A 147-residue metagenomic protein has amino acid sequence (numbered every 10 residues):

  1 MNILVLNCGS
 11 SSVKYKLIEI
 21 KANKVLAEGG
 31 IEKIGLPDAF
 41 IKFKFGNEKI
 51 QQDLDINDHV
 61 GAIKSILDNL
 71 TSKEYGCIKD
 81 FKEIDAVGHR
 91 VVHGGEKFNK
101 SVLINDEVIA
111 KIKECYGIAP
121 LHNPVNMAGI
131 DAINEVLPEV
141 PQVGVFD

Functional and structural regions predicted by a protein language model:
M1-L4: Extreme N-terminal starter segment of soluble prokaryotic enzymes
L6-S11: A short acidic Gly-Thr/Ser loop motif
S12-I56: Short glycine-rich, Thr/Ser-proximal phosphate-binding strand/loop in the N-terminal lobe of ATP-dependent enzymes
G35, R90-H93, F146: Glycine-rich beta-alpha junction loops
P37-D85, C115, G129: Conserved active-site "lid/cap" helical segment
G76-H122: Short beta-strand-loop/turn "lid" adjacent to the catalytic site in phosphate-handling enzymes
D106, A119-F146: Gly/Ser/Thr-rich active-site cleft segment
